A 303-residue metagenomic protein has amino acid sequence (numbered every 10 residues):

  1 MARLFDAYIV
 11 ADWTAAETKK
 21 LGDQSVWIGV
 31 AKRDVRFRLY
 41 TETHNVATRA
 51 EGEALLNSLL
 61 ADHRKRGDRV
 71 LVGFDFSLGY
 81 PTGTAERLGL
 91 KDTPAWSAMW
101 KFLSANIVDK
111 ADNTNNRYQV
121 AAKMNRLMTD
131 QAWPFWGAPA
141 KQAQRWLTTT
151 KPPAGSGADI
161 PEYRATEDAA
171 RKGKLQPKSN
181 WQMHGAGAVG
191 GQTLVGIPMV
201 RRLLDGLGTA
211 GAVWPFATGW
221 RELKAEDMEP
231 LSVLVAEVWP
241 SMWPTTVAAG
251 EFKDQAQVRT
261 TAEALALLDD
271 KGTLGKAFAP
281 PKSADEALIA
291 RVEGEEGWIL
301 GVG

Functional and structural regions predicted by a protein language model:
A2-A7, W13-L71, F76-G303: RNase H-like (RuvC/DEDD) metal-dependent nuclease/polynucleotide-processing core
